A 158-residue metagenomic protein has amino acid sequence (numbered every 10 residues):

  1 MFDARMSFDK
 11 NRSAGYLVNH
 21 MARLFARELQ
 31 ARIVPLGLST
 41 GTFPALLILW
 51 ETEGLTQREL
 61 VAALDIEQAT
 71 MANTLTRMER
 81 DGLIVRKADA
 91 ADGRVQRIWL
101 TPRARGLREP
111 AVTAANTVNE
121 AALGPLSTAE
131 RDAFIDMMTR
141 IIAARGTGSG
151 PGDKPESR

Functional and structural regions predicted by a protein language model:
M1-K10, T128-R158: C-terminal regulatory/oligomerization modules of transcriptional regulators
M1-L36, L100, P155-R158: N-terminal leader segment of winged-helix/HTH proteins
S13, L17, L24, E28 (+3 more regions): Pre-recognition alpha-helix immediately N-terminal to the DNA-recognition helix within helix-turn-helix or winged-helix
A22, L47-E51, V112, T139: Short, locally clustered residues in the helix-turn-helix/winged-helix DNA-binding domain
A26, T76-A143: Charged, amphipathic alpha-helical coiled-coil/dimerization segments
I48, A63, D81: Residues within the alpha-helical elements of helix-turn-helix
T52-T56: Short capping segments at the starts of secondary-structure elements
E67-T70: Helix-turn-helix DNA-binding motif, specifically the short coil turn and the N-cap/start of the second
